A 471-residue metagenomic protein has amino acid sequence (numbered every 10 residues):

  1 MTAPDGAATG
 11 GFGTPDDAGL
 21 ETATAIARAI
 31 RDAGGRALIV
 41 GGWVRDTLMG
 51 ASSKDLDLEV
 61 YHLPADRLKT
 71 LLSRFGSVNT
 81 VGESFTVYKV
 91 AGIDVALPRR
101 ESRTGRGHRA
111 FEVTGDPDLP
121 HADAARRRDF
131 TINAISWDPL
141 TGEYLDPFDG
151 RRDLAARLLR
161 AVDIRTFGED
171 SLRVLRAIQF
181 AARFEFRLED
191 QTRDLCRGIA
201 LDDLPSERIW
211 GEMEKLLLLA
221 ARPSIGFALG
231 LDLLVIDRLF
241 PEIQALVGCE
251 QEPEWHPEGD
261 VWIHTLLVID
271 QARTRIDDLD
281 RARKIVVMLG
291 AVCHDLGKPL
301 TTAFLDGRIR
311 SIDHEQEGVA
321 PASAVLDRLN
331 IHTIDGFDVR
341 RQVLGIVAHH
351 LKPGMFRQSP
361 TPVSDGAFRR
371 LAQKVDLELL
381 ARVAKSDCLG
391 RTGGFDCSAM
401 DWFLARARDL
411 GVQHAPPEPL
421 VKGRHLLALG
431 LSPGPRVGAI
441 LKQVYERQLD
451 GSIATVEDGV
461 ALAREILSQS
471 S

Functional and structural regions predicted by a protein language model:
M1-S471: Catalytic cores of the polymerase beta-like nucleotidyltransferase superfamily and closely associated nucleotide
